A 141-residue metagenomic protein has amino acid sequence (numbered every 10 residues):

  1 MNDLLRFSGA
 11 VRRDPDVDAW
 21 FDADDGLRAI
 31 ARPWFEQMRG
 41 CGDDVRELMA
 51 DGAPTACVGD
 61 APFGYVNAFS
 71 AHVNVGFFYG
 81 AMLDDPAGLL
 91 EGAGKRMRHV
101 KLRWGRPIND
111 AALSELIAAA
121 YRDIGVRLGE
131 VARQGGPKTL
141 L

Functional and structural regions predicted by a protein language model:
M1-L141: Charge-dense, helix-prone N-terminal extensions
